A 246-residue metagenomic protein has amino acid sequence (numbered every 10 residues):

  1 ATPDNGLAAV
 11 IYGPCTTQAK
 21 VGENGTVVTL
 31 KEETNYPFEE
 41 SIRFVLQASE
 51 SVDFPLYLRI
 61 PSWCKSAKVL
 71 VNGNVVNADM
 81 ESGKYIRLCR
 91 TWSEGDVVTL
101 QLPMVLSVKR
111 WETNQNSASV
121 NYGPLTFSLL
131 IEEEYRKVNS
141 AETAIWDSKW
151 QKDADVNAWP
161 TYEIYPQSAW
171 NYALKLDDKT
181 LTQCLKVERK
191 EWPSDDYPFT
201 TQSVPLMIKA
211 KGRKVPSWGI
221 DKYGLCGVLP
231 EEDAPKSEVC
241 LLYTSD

Functional and structural regions predicted by a protein language model:
A1-V45, E81, R90, Q101-S245: C-terminal beta-rich recognition modules with glycine/proline-rich loops and embedded aromatic residues
F44-V52: Extracellular and analogous surface-interaction loops
V52-P61: Surface-exposed beta-strand/loop patches in extracellular or lumenal glycoproteins
L56-Y57, L88-P103: C-terminal beta-strand-rich structural cap/linker in extracellular carbohydrate-active enzymes
S62-C64, D96, L106: Alpha-helix capping/termination and helix-coil
C64-C89, V108-T113: Solvent-exposed beta-strand/loop surfaces of large extracellular or lumenal domains
